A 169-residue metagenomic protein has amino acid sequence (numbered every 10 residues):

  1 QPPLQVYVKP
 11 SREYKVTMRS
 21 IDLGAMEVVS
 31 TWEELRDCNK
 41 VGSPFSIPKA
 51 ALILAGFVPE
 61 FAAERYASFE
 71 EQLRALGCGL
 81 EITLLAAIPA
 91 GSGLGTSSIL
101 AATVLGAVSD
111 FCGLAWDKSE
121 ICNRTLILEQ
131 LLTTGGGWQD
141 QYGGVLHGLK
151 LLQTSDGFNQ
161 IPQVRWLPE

Functional and structural regions predicted by a protein language model:
Q1-P2, K15-M26, D110-E169: ATP-dependent small-molecule kinase catalytic core of the GHMP/sugar-kinase superfamily and closely related
P2-R124: Anion-binding (especially nucleotide phosphate/pyrophosphate-binding) glycine-rich loop and adjoining beta-alpha core
